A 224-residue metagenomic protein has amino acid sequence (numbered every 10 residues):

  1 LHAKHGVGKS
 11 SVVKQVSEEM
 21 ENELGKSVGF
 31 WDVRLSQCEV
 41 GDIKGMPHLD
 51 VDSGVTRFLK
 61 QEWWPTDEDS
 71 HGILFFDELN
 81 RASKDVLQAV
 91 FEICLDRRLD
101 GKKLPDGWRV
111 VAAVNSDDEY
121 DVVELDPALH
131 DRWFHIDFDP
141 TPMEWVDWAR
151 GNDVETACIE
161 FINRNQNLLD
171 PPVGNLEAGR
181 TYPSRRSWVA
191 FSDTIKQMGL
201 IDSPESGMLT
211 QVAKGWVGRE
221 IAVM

Functional and structural regions predicted by a protein language model:
L1-R164: AAA+ P-loop NTPase catalytic core and its hallmark functional loops
N152-M224: Alpha-helical lid/collar subdomain of P-loop NTPases
